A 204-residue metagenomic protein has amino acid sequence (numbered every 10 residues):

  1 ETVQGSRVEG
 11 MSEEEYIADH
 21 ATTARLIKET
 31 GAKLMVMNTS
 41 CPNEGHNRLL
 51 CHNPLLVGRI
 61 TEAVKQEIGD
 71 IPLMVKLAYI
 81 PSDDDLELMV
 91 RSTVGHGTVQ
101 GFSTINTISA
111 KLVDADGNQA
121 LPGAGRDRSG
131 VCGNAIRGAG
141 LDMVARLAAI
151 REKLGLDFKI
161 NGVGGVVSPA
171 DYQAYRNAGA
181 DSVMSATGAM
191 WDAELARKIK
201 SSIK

Functional and structural regions predicted by a protein language model:
E1-G97: Active-site entrance/lid segments in N-terminal catalytic domains of soluble metabolic enzymes
M37, K76, F102, L147 (+1 more regions): Conserved, mostly hydrophobic/aromatic
S40, K76-A78, I160-V166, S185-T187: Glycine-rich beta-strand-to-loop/alpha-helix junction loops that act as flexible
P42-H52, M89-L156, A196-K198: Glycine/Thr-rich beta-alpha phosphate-binding loop at enzyme active sites
T61-G69, V144-L154, K200, K204: Surface-exposed amphipathic alpha-helices with a cationic face
E67-A78, I150-G162: Short beta-strand/loop segments at the ligand-binding rim of alpha/beta enzyme cores
P81-H96, A149-K153, V166-V183: Catalytic cores of alpha/beta
T98-A110, G165-V166, Y172-I199: Glycine-rich phosphate-binding active-site loops on the catalytic face of alpha/beta enzymes
